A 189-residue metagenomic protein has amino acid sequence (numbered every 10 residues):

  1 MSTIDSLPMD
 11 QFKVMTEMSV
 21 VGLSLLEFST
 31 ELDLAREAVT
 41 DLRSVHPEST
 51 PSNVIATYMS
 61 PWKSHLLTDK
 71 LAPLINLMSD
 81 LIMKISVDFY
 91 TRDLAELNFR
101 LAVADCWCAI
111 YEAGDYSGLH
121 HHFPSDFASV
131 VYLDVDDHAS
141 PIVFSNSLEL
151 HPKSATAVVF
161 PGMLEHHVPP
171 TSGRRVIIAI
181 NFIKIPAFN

Functional and structural regions predicted by a protein language model:
M1-S2, V168: A hydrophobic alpha-helix/topogenic segment detector that preferentially activates on transmembrane helices
S2-N98, Y116: Non-heme Fe(II)/2-oxoglutarate
T91-P170, R175-I177, I183-F188: Catalytic core of non-heme Fe(II) oxygenases with the double-stranded beta-helix
